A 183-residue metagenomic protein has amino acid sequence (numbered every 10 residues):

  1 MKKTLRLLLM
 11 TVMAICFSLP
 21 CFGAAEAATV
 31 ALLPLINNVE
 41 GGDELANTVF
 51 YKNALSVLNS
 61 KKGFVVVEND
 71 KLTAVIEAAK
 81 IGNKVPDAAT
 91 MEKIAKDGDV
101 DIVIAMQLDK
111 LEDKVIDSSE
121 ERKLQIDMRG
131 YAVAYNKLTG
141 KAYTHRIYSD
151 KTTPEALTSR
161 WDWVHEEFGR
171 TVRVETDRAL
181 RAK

Functional and structural regions predicted by a protein language model:
M1-L9: Bacterial N-terminal signal peptides that target proteins for export
T4, L19-A24: General secretory precursor processing signal
L8-P20: Bacterial N-terminal signal peptides
G23-A31, I94-G98, K110-I116, R122-K183: C-terminal/domain-edge helix-coil "capping" segments
A27-T29, G41-A105, T139-T144, E175: N-terminal segment of the mature soluble domain
L33-L35: Short hydrophobic segments within beta-strands
N37-E40, L72-A74, D109-K114, T152-T153: Solvent-exposed loop/turn segments at secondary-structure junctions within structured extracellular/periplasmic domains
D43, I116-D117: A short acidic (Asp/Glu
